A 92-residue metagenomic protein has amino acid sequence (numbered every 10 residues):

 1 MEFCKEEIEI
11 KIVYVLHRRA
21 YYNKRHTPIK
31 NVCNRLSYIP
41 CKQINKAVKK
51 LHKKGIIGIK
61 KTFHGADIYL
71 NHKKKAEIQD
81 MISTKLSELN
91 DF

Functional and structural regions predicted by a protein language model:
M1-R18, Y22: Short alpha-helical segments that sit at the start of domains
A20-Y21, S37-P40, I56: Short alpha-helix boundary/capping elements
N23-T27: Residue at a beta-strand N-cap/secondary-structure junction
I29-K42: Short helix-coil junctions and helix-kink-helix linkers
N45-K49: Short, hydrophobic-biased segments on the C-terminal half of alpha helices that form "recognition helices"
H52-T62: A short, conserved structural fragment
H64-N71: Minor-groove-contacting beta-hairpin "wing" of winged helix-turn-helix DNA-binding domains
K73-F92: Short, amphipathic alpha-helical interaction segments positioned at domain boundaries
